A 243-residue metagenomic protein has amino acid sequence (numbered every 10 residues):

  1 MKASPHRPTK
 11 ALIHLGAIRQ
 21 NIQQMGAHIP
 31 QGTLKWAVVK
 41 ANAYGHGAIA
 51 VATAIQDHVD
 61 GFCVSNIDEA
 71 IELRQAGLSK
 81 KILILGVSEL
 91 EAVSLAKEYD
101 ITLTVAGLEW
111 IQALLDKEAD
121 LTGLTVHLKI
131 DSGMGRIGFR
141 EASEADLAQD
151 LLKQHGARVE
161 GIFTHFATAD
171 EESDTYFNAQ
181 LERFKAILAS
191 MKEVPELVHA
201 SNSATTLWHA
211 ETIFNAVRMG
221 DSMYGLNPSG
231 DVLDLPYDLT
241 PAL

Functional and structural regions predicted by a protein language model:
K2-P5, T9-I13, A17-Q20, T33-A200: Active-site-proximal beta-alpha core segment in soluble small-molecule metabolic enzymes
A11, Q20, Q24, D231-L239: Extended boundary segments
H28: Conserved PLP-enzyme active-site core in the AAT-like
S173-L243: Anionic-ligand-binding alpha/beta catalytic cores of soluble enzymes and soluble regulatory domains that recognize
